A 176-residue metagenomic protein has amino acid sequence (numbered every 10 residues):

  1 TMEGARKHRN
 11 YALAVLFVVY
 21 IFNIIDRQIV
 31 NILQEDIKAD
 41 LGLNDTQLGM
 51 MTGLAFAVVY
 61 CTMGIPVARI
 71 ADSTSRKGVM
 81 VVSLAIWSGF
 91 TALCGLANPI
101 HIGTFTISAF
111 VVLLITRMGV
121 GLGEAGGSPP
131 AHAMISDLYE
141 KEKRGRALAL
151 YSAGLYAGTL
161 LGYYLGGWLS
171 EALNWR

Functional and structural regions predicted by a protein language model:
Y11-D45: Extracytoplasmic
Q28, F56-I65, A125, T159-L160: Residue-level signature of mid-helix packing/kink "hotspots" within the transmembrane helices of 12-pass Major
L33-T62, I107-V111: Extracellular/periplasmic helix-loop-helix junction of adjacent transmembrane segments in MFS-like secondary
D36, I65-R69, W168: Membrane-interface helix termini in secondary transporters
T62-F105: Conserved MFS/SLC helix-loop-helix module at the cytosolic interface between two early adjacent transmembrane helices
V112, T116-Y156: Cytoplasmic helix-loop-helix junction between adjacent transmembrane helices in 12-TM secondary transporters
Y151, L155-R176: Helix-loop-helix hairpin linking two adjacent transmembrane segments in secondary transporters
